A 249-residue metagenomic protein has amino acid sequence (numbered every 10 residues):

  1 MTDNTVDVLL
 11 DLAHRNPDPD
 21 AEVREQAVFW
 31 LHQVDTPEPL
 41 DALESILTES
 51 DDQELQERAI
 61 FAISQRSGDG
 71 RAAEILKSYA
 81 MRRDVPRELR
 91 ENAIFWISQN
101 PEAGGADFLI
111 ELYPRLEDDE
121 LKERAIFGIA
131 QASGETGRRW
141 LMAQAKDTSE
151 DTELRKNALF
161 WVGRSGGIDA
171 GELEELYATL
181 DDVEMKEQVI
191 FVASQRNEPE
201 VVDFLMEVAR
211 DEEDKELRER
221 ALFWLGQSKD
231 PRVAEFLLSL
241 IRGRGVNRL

Functional and structural regions predicted by a protein language model:
T2-R15, T36-T48, D69-M81, E102-R115 (+4 more regions): Amphipathic alpha-helical scaffolding segments comprising HEAT/armadillo-like alpha-solenoid repeats
P19-D20, D51-D52, D84-P86, E117-D118 (+4 more regions): Short inter-helical turns and helix N-cap capping residues of alpha-solenoid HEAT/ARM repeat scaffolds
A21-R24, Q56, R90, K122 (+5 more regions): Residue-level detector of extended alpha-helical repeat arrays and alpha-solenoid scaffolds
E187-S228: Ankyrin-repeat and related helical/solenoid repeat scaffolds used for protein-protein interactions
N247-L249: Short, solvent-exposed mixed-charge patches
